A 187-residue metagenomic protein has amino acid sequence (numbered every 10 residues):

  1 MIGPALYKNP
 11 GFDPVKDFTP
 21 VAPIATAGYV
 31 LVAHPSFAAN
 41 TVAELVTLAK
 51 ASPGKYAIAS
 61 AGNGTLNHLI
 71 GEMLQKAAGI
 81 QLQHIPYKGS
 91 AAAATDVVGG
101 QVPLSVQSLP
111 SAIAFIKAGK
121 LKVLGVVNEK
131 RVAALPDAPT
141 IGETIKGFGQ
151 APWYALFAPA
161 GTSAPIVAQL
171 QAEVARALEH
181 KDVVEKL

Functional and structural regions predicted by a protein language model:
M1-I2, L66, R131: Conserved sequence/active-site signature of Rossmann-fold short-chain dehydrogenase/reductase
G3, S90, Q107-A112, V127-E129 (+2 more regions): Beta->alpha turn/N-cap motifs
L6-A92, I141, K146, A151-K186: Hinge/capping helix and adjacent helix->loop/strand transition within the periplasmic-binding protein
T19, L45, K120-V132: Conserved helix-loop-beta element of the AMP-binding
A25, T41, P86, G100-Q101 (+4 more regions): Conserved functional loop/turn residues at catalytic and ligand-binding sites
S52-Y56, A78-I80, V98-Q107, K120-V123 (+1 more regions): Alpha-to-beta junction loops
M73, A77, A91-Q101, P110-A118: Short helices/loops that flank or line small-molecule/ion binding pockets
A93-D96, A133-D137: Short, charged, surface-exposed secondary-structure boundary motifs
